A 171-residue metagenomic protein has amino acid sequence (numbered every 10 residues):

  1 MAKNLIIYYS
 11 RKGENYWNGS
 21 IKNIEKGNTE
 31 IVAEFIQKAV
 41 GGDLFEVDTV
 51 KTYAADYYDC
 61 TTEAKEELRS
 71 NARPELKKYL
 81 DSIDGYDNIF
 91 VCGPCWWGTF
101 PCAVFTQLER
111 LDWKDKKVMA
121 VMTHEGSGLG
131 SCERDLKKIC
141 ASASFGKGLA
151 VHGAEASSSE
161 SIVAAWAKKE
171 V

Functional and structural regions predicted by a protein language model:
M1-N88, G98-T99, F105, E109 (+1 more regions): N-terminal beta1-alpha1-beta2 submodule of the flavodoxin-like/Rossmannoid cofactor-binding fold
A2, K114-K117, A143: A short helix->loop->beta-strand "cap" motif at the edges of active sites that frequently abuts
E46-D48, M122, L149-A150: Residue-level recognition of beta-strand->loop/alpha-helix junctions
I83, E109-D115, I139-C140: Short, conserved loop/helix-junction motifs that constitute active-site signature segments in enzyme catalytic cores
G93-P94: Glycine-rich, N-terminal phosphate-binding loop of Rossmann-like dinucleotide-binding domains
G126-I139: Glycine-rich, charge-decorated loop segments at or immediately adjacent to ligand/cofactor-binding or catalytic sites
S144-V171: Glycine-rich phosphate/pyrophosphate-binding loop and the adjoining helix
